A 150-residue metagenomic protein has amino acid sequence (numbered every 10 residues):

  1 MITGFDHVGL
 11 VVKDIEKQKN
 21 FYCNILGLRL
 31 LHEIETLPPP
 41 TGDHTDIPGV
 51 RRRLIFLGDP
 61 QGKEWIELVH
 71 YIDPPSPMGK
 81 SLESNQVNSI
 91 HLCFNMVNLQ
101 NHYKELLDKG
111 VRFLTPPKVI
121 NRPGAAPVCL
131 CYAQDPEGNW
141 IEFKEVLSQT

Functional and structural regions predicted by a protein language model:
M1-K17, H32-T36, P40-H44, S89-F94 (+1 more regions): N-terminal beta-strand motif that seeds the catalytic metal site of vicinal oxygen chelate
G4, V50-R51, Q86-N88, P127: Exposed loop/turn and edge beta-strand positions of beta-sandwich/beta-sheet ligand-binding modules
L10, C93-T150: Vicinal oxygen chelate
V11-K63, G124-A126: Core segments of cupin and vicinal oxygen chelate
K13-D14, P60-G62, I72-D73, M96-V97 (+1 more regions): Short loop segments at secondary-structure junctions
W65-L68: Helix-adjacent hinge/juxtasegments
H70-D73, V146-L147: Acetyl-CoA-dependent GNAT
S81-N85: Surface-exposed, active-site-proximal loop segments in enzymatic domains
